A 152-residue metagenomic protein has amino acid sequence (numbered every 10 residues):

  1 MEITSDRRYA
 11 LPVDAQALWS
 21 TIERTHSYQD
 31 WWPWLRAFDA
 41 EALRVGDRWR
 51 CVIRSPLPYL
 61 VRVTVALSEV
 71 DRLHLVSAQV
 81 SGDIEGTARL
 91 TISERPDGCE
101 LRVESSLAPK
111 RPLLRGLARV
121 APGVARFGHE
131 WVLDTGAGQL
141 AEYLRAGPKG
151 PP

Functional and structural regions predicted by a protein language model:
M1-V45, P152: Hydrophobic ligand-binding cavity/cleft-lining segments
E2-R8, R48, R62, L75 (+2 more regions): Intrinsic-disorder/low-complexity, polar/charged segments enriched in Ser/Thr/Lys/Arg/Asp/Glu/Gln
A10-D14, V52-P56, S68, S93-R95 (+1 more regions): Solvent-exposed residues in well-ordered beta-strands and their adjoining turns, especially edge/terminal strands
P12-A15, A40-V45, S68-L73, T91-E100: A short, structured loop/turn motif at beta-sheet edges
Q16-S20, D97, G138, E142: Replace "anionic and nucleotidyl ligands
D30, D39-I84, T135-P152: Glycine-rich portal/gate segments that line the openings of hydrophobic small-molecule binding cavities
Q79-D134, P151: Beta-strand/loop substructures that line and gate deep hydrophobic ligand-binding cavities in soluble
